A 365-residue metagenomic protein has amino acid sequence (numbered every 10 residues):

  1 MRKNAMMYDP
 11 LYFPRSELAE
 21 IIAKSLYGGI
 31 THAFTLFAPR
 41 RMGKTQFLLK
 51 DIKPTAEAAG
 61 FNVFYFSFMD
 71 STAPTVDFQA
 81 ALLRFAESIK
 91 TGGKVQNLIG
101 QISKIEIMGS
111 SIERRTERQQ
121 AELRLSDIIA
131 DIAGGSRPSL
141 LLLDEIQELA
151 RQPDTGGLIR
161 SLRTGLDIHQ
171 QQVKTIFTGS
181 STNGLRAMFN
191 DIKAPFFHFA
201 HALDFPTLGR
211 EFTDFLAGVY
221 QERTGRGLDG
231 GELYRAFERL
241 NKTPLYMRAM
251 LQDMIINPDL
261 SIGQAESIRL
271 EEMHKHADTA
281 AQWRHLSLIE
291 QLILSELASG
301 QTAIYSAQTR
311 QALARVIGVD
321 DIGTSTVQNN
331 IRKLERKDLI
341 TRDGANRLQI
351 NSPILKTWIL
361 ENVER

Functional and structural regions predicted by a protein language model:
M1-F37, P54, R365: A short, basic N-terminal segment
R2, A277-R365: C-terminal leucine-rich, beta-strand-based interaction scaffolds used for sensing/assembly
P39-F66: P-loop NTPase Walker A phosphate-binding motif
T75-I105: Conserved NTP-binding/hydrolysis module of P-loop NTPases
G93-A121, A150: Conserved P-loop NTPase mechanochemical-coupling segment
R115-S181, N190: Conserved Walker B catalytic segment
A187-E238: Helix-loop-helix "sensor" segment of P-loop NTPases
G218-T279, L288: Amphipathic alpha-helical "lid/sensor" segments that cap RecA-like P-loop NTPase cores
